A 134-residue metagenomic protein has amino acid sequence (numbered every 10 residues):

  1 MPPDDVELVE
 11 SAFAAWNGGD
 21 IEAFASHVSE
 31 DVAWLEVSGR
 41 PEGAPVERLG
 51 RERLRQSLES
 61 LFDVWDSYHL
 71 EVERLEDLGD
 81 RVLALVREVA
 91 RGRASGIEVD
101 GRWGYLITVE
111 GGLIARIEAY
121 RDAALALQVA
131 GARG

Functional and structural regions predicted by a protein language model:
M1-D4, E59-G134: A beta-strand edge to alpha-helix "cap/lid" segment located at domain peripheries
M1-E30, L113, Q128-G134: Short, low-complexity N-terminal intrinsically disordered segments enriched in polar/charged residues
P2, N17, I21, R51-L58 (+1 more regions): A structural signal for well-ordered alpha-helical scaffolds and beta->alpha junctions
V9, V32, E42, L54 (+3 more regions): Hydrophobic aliphatic residue packing
A23-D80: A solvent-exposed, acidic/Ser-Thr-rich amphipathic alpha-helical stretch
